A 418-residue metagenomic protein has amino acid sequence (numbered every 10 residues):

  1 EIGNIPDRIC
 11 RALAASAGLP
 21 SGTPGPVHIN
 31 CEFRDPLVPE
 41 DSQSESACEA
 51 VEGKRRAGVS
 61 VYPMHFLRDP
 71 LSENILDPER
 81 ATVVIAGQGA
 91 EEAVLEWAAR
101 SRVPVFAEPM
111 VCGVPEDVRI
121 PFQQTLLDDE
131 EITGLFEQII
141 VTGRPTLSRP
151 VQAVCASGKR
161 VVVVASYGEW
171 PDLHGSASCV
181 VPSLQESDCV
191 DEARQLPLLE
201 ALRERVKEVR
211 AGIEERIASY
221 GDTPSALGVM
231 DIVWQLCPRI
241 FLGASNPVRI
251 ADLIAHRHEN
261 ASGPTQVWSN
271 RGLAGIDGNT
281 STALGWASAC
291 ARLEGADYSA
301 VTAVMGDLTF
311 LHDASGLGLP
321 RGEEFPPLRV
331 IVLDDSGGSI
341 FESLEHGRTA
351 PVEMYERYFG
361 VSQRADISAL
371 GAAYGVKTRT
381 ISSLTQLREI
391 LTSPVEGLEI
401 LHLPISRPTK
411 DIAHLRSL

Functional and structural regions predicted by a protein language model:
E1, R119-D128, V164, S176-Q195 (+2 more regions): Short acidic-hydrophobic, aromatic-tinged amphipathic segments that line or gate anion-handling sites
S21-D69, L387-L418: Glycine/aspartate-rich loop-and-adjacent alpha/beta segment that forms the canonical ThDP
H28-N30, V83, I139, P238-G243: Short glycine-rich phosphate-binding loop at a beta-alpha junction
H28-V59, V161-E200: Terminal amphipathic helices with adjacent charged low-complexity linkers/tails
C31-L37, Q88-A90, M110, G168 (+3 more regions): Glycine-rich beta-alpha junction loops
P70-E73, T82-L173, R257-D297, L311-G318 (+1 more regions): Glycine-rich, anion-gripping cofactor-binding loops and their flanking helix/strand elements in enzyme active sites
R203-Y298: Active-site diphosphate/adenylate-binding microenvironment
A255-L418: Thiamine diphosphate
